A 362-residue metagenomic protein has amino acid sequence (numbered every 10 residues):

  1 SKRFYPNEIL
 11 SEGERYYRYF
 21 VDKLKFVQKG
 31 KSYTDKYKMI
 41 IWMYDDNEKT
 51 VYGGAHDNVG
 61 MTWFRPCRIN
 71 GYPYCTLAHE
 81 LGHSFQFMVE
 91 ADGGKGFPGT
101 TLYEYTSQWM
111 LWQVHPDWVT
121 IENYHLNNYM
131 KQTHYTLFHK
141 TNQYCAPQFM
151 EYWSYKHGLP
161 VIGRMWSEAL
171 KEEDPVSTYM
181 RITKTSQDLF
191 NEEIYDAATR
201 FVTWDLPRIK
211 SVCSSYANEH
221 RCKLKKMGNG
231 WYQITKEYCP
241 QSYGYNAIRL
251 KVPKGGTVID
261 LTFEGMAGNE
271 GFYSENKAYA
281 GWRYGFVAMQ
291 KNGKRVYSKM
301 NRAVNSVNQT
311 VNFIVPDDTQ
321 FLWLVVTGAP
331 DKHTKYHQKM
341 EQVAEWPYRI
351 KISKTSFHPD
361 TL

Functional and structural regions predicted by a protein language model:
S1-G99, T106-S107, P116-V119, Y135: Juxtacatalytic substrate-recognition/specificity segment
E8, E12-E14, E48, E80 (+14 more regions): Glutamate identity and glutamate-enriched acidic tracts
E8-E12, R18, G158, E193-D196 (+1 more regions): Alpha-helical protein-protein interaction elements
I41-W42, T50-V51, D57-G71, W112 (+6 more regions): Generic preference for hydrophobic/aromatic residues in regular secondary structure cores
M43-Y44, W109, Y152, V326: Hydrophobic side chains in beta-strands
H56-D57, G71-T76, A91-V161, W166-D205: Acidic/His/Gly-enriched intrinsically disordered linker/tail segments that often contain short helix/coil "MoRF-like"
E173-L362: Beta/coil-rich, acidic/histidine-enriched accessory regions frequently appended to metallopeptidases
